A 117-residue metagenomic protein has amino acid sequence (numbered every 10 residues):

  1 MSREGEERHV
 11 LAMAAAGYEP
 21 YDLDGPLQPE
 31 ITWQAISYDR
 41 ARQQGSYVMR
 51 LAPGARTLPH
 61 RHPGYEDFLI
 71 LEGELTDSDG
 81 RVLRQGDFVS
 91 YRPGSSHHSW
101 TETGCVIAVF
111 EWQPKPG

Functional and structural regions predicted by a protein language model:
M1-R42: A short, N-terminal "cap"/entry segment at the start of jelly-roll beta-barrel domains of the cupin/DSBH fold
E30-H62, R92-S96: Conserved short histidine dyad/triad with adjacent acidic residue
Q44-V48, F68, C105: Structural motif
P53, H62-S78: Glycine- and acidic-residue-biased ligand/ion/polar-headgroup-sensing regions
R61-P63, R81-L83, T101-T103: Short glycine/proline-enriched turns and hinge-like loops at secondary-structure junctions
D77-H97: Short acidic-glycine-tyrosine-enriched beta hairpin
P93-G117: Ligand-binding loop in jelly-roll beta-barrel domains
